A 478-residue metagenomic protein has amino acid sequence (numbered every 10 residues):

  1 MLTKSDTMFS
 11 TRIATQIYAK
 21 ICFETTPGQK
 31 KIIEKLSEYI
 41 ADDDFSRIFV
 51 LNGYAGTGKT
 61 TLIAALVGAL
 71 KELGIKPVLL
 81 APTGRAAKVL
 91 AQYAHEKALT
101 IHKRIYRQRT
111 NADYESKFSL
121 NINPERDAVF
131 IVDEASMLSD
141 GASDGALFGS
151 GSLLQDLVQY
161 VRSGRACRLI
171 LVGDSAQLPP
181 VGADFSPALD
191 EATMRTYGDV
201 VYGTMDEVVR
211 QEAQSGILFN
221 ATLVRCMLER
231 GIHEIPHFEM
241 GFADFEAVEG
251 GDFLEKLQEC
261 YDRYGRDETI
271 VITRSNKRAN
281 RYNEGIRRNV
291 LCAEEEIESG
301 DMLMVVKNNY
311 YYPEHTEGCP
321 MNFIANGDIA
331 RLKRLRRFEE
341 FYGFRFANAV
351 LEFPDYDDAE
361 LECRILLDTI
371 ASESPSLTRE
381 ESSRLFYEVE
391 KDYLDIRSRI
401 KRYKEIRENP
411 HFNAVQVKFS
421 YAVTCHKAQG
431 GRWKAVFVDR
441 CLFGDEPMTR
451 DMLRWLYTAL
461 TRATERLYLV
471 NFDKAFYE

Functional and structural regions predicted by a protein language model:
M1-M8: Interdomain "pre-motor" coupling segment immediately N-terminal to P-loop NTPase/helicase cores
F9-I13, I32, L36, D44 (+4 more regions): Conserved helicase motor core of P-loop NTPases
T15-L36: N-terminal pre-Walker A segment at the start of P-loop NTPase domains
T25, L79, V271: Conserved SAM-binding loop
Q29, T83, S275, G430: Short, conserved phosphate/pyrophosphate- and ester-handling motifs at nucleotide-, phospho-/glycolipid
I33-E34, E38, D43, R47-E234 (+1 more regions): ASCE P-loop NTPase helicase motor core
S46, G84, R337, K418 (+1 more regions): Catalytic phosphate/metal-binding cores of nucleic-acid and nucleotide-processing enzymes, i.e., regions that mediate
F341-E478: C-terminal accessory regions
